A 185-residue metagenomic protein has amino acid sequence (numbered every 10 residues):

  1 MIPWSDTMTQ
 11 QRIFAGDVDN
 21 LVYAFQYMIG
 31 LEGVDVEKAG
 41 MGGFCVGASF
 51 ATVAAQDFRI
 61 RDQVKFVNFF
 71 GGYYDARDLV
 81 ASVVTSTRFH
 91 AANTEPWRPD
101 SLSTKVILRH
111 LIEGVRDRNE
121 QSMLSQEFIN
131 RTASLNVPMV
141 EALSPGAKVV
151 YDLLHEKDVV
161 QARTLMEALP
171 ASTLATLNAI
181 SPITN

Functional and structural regions predicted by a protein language model:
M1-Q11: Conserved alpha/beta-hydrolase
R12-G33: Alpha/beta-hydrolase active-site loop
E32-C45: Alpha/beta-hydrolase fold nucleophile elbow
V36, R61-V64: Core-facing hydrophobic residues within beta-strands of well-ordered domains
C45-V46, G71: Catalytic nucleophile serine of serine hydrolases, specifically the conserved "nucleophile elbow" pentapeptide
A48-R59, V84: Short glycine-enriched nucleophile-adjacent loop and the immediately C-terminal alpha-helix near the catalytic center
F70-T184: Accessory cap/linker subdomain of secreted extracellular hydrolases
